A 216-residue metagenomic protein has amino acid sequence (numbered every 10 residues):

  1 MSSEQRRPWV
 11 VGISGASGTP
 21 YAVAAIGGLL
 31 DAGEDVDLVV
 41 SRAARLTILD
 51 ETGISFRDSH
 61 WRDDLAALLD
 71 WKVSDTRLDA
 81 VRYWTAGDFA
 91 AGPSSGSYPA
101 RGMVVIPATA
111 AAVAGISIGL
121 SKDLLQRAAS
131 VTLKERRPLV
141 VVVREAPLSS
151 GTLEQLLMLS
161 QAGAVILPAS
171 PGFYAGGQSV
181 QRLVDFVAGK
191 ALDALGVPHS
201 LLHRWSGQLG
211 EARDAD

Functional and structural regions predicted by a protein language model:
M1-L139, P147-D216: A cross-family phosphate/adenosyl-ligand binding-site feature
